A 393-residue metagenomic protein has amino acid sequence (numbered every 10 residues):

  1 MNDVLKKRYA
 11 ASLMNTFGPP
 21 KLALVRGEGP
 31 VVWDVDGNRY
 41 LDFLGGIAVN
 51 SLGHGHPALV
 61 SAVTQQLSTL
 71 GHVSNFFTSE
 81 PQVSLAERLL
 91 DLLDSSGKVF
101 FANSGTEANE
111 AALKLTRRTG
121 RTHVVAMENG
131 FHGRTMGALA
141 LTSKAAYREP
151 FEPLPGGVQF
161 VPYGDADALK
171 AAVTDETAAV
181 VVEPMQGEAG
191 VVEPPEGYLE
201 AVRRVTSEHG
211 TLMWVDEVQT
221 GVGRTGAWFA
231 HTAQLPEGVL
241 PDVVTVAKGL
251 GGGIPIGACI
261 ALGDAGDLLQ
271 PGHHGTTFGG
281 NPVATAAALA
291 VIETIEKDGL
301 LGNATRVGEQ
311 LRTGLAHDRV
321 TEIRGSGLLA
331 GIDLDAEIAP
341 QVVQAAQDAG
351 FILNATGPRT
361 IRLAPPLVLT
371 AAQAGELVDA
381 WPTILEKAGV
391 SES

Functional and structural regions predicted by a protein language model:
M1-S393: Conserved N-terminal phosphate-binding loop of PLP-dependent enzymes in the Aspartate aminotransferase
